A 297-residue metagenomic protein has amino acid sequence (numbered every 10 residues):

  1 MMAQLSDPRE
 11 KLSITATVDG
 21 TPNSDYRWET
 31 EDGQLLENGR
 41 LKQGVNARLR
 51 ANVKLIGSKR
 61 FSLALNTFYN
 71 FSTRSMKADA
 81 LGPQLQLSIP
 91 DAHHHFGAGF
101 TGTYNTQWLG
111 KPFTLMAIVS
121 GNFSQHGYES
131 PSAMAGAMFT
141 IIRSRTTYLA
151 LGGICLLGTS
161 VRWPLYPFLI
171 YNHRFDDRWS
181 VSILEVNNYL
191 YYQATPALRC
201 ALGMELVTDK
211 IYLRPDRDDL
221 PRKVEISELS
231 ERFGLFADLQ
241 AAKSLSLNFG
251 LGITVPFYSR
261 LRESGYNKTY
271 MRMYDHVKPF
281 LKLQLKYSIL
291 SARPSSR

Functional and structural regions predicted by a protein language model:
M2-I56, A64, L290: Short glycine/proline- and aromatic-enriched beta-strand/turn motifs that initiate or cap beta-hairpins
A16-Y26, L65-T73, L115-G121, L151-C155 (+4 more regions): Transmembrane beta-barrel strands of outer-membrane/channel proteins
Y26-R40, A80-G82, F168, E185-L281: Outer-membrane beta-barrel translocator/channel fold
L36-Q43, Q86-H94, G127-P131, T159-V161 (+3 more regions): Replace "Gram-negative outer membrane beta-barrel proteins" with "bacterial and organellar outer membrane beta-barrel
Q43-A51, H94-F100, A117-G121, P131-A137 (+4 more regions): Hydrophobic, lipid-facing positions within transmembrane beta-strands of outer-membrane proteins
A51-L55, G102-T106, F139-I141, H173 (+5 more regions): Residue-level signature of outer-membrane beta-barrel architecture
K59-L63, Q107-L115, T146-L151, R178-V181 (+4 more regions): Repeated loop/turn-to-beta-strand initiation elements of outer-membrane beta-barrel proteins
F168-N172, D275-R297: Outer-membrane beta-barrel "beta-signal"
